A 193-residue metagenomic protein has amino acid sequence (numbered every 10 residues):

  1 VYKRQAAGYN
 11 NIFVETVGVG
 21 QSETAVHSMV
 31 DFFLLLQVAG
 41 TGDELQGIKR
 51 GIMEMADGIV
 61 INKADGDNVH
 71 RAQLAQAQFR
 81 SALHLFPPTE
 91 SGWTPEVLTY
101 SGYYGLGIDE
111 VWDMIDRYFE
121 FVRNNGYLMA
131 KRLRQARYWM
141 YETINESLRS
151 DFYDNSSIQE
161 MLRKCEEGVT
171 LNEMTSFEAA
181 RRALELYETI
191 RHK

Functional and structural regions predicted by a protein language model:
V1-Q5: Conserved small/polar residues in nucleotide/adenosyl-binding loops
A7-N10, T16-G20, M29-Q46, D57 (+1 more regions): Conserved Switch II/interswitch segment of TRAFAC-class P-loop GTPases
E15, I52, N62, V111 (+1 more regions): Residue-level signature of catalytic and energy-coupling elements of molecular machines, predominantly ATP/GTP-dependent
S22, I48, G107: Short acidic active-site motifs
L45-R50, L85-T89: Short beta-strand/turn micro-motifs at beta-sheet edges
G58, A64-N125: Canonical P-loop GTPase G-domain recognition
T99, E110-E188: Long, well-ordered amphipathic alpha-helical subdomains in the mid-to-C-terminal portions of large enzyme subunits
